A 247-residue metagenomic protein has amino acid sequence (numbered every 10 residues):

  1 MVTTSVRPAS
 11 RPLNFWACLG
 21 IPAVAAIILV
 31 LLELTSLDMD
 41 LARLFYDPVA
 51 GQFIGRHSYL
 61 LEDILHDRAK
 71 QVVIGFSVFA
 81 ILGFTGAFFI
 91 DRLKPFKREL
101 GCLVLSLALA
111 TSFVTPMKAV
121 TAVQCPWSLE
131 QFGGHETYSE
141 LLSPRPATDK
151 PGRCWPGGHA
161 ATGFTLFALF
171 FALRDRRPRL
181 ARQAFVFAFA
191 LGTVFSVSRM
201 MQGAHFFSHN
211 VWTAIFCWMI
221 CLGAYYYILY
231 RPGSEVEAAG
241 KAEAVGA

Functional and structural regions predicted by a protein language model:
V2-A80, K118-P126, H135-E136, G246: N-terminal transmembrane-helix/juxtamembrane module of multi-pass inner/ER membrane proteins
F15-W16, I21, Y138-A247: Membrane-embedded catalytic cores of phosphoryl/pyrophosphoryl-handling enzymes
P22-A26, F76, L103-S112, A214 (+1 more regions): Alpha-helical transmembrane spans of integral membrane proteins, capturing the lipid-embedded, hydrophobic core of TM
I27-V30, A110-T115, A190-M200: Aromatic-anchored segments of alpha-helical transmembrane domains
L31, V78-T85, F113, M117 (+2 more regions): Alpha-helical membrane-inserting segments
L37, F89-F96, A119-W127, A204 (+1 more regions): Transmembrane helix-loop junctions in multipass membrane proteins, especially transporters and channels
Q71-D91, H159-D175: Transmembrane alpha-helical segments in integral membrane proteins
F84-V120, A181, F185: Interfacial segments of alpha-helical transmembrane regions
